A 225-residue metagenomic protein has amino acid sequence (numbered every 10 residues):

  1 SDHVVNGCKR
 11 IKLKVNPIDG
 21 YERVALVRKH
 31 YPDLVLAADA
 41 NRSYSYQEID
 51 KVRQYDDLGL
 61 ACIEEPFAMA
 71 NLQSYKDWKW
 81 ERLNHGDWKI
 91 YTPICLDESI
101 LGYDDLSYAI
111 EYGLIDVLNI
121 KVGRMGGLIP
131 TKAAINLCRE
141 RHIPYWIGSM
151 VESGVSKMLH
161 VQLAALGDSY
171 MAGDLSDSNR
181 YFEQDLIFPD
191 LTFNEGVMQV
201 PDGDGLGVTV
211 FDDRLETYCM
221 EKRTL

Functional and structural regions predicted by a protein language model:
D2-I11: Catalytic domains of carbohydrate-active enzymes, especially glycoside hydrolases
H3, R82, G113, C138 (+2 more regions): Alpha-helix boundary/capping residues
N6-G7, L58, R141, N194: Structured helix-beta-strand junction loops
L13, I18-S156, F182-D185: Catalytic core of soluble alpha/beta enzymes
V151-L225: Flexible C-terminal active-site loop/helix
